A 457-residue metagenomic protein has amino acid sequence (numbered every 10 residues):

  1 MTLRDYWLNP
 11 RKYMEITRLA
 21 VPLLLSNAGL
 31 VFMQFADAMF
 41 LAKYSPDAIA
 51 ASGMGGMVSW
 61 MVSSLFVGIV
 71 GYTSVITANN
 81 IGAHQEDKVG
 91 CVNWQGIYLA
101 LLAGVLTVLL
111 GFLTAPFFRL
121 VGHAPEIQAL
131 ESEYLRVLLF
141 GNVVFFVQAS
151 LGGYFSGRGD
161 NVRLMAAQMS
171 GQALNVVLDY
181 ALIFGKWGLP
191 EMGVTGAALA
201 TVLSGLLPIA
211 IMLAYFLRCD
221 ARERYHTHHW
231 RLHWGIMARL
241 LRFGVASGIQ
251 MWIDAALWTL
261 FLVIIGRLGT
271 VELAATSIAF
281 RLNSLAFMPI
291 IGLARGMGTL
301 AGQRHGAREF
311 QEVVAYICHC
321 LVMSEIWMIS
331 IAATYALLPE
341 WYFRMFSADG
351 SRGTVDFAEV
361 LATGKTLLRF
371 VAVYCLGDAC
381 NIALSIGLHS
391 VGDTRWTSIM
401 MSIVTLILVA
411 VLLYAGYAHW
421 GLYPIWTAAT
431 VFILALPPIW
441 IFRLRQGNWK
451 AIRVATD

Functional and structural regions predicted by a protein language model:
M1-A20, T77-V143, L189-V245, A301-V373 (+1 more regions): Short alpha-helical transmembrane segments in multi-pass integral membrane proteins
L8-M39, K43-Y44, M57-I76, A100-V108 (+4 more regions): N-terminal transmembrane alpha-helices
R18-D37, V137, G171, S204-P208 (+4 more regions): Transmembrane helical elements of multi-pass membrane transporters/channels
L24, A28, F32, A36 (+20 more regions): Generic alpha-helical transmembrane segments of integral inner-membrane proteins, especially permease/transport modules
A28, F32-A50, F118-P125, A181-M192 (+3 more regions): Helix-terminus/linker motif at the lipid-water interface of multi-pass membrane proteins
A42, N79-G82, G157, P190 (+3 more regions): Membrane-helix boundary and inter-helical linker elements of multi-pass secondary transporters
I49-V108, F112, F145-L164, T276-P339 (+1 more regions): Small-residue-rich hydrophobic transmembrane alpha-helices
V70, S74, L138-S156, L164-Q172 (+5 more regions): Short runs within selected transmembrane alpha-helices of multi-pass transporters and secretion channels
